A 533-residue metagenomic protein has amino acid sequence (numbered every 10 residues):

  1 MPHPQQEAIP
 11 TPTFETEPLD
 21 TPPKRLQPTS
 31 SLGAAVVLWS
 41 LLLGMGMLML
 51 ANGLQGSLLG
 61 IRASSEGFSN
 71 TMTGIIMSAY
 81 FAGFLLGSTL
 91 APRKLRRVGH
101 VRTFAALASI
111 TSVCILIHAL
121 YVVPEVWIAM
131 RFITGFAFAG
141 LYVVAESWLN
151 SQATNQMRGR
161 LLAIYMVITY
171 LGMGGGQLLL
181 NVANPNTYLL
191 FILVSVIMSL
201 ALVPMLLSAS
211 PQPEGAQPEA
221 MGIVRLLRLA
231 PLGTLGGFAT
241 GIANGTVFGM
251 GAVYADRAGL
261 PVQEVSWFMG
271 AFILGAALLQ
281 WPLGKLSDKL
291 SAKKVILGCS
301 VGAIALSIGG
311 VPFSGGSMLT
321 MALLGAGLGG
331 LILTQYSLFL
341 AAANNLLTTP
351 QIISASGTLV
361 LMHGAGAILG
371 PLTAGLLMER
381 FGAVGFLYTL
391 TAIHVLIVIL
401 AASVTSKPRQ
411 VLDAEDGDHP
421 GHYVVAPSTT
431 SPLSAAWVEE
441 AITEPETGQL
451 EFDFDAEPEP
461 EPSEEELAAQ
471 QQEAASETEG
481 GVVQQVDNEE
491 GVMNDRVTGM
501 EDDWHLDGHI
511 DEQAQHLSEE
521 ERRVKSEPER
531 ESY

Functional and structural regions predicted by a protein language model:
S31-F81, G233, G245-Y254, A258 (+1 more regions): Helix-loop boundary and gating motifs at the non-cytosolic
N70-T71, N155-Y165, V262-Q263, L347-L359: Loop-to-transmembrane helix entry/capping segments in MFS-fold secondary transporters and related SLC/MFSD carriers
G87-H100, N184, L279-S291, M378-E379: Helix-to-loop junctions at the C-terminal end of transmembrane segments in multipass secondary transporters
G99, L120-E125, S291, F313-G315: Helix-breaking motifs and short loop linkers at transmembrane-helix boundaries and internal kinks in secondary membrane
R102-L116, S195, K294-G309, T391: Structural signature of the two symmetry-related core transmembrane helices
F132-V167: Cytoplasmic helix-loop-helix junction between adjacent transmembrane helices in 12-TM secondary transporters
G140-A153, L333-T348: Intracellular juxtamembrane helix-capping segments at the cytosolic ends of symmetry-related transmembrane helices
L180-N181, S195-G215, V398-T405: C-terminal membrane-cytosol helix-exit motif in multi-pass small-molecule transporters
